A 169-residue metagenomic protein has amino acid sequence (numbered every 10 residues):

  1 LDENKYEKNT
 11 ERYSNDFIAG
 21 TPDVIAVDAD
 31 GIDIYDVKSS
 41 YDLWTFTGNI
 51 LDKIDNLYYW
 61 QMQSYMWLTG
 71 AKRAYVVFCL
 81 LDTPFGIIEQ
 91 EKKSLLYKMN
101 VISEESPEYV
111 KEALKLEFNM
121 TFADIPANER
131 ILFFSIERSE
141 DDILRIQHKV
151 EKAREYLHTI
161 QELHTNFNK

Functional and structural regions predicted by a protein language model:
L1-K169: Accessory terminal regions of nucleic-acid processing enzymes
